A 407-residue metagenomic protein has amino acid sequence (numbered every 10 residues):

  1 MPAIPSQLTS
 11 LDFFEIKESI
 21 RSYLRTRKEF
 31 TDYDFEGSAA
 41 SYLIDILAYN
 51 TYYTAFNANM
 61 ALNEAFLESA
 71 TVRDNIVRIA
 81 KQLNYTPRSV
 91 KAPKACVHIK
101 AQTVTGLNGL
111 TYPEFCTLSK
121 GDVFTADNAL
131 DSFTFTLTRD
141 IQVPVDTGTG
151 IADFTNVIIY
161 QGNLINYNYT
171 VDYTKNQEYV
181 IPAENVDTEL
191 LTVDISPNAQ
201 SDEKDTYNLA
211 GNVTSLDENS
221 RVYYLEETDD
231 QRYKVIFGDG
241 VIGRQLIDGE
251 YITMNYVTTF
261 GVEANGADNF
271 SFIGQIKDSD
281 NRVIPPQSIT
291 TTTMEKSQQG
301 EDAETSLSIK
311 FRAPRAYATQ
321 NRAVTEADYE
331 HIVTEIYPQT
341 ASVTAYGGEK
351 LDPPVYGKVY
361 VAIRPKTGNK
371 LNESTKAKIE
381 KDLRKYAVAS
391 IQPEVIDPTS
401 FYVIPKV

Functional and structural regions predicted by a protein language model:
M1-E189, D194, A199, D217: Extended assembly-interface regions of large multimeric machines
I4-Q7, D12, I16-I20, L24 (+1 more regions): Carbohydrate-recognition loop of C-type lectin domains
S89, N185, Y224-E227, R244-Q245 (+3 more regions): Replace "in large, NTP-powered and nucleic-acid-processing enzymes" with "in large, NTP-powered factors and other
I99-T103, P197, Y256, G347 (+1 more regions): Flexible glycine-/small-residue-rich
G106-T117, Q245-L246, G368-A377: Short, conserved charged micro-motifs
D131, R232-G238, V359-V361, P405: A generic structural motif
Q142-S201, K234-V235, R244-A323, Y386-V407: Acidic, glycine-rich low-complexity/disordered segments
L190-G238, I242-Q245: Extracellular/luminal ectodomains and secreted, surface-exposed scaffolds of diverse proteins
